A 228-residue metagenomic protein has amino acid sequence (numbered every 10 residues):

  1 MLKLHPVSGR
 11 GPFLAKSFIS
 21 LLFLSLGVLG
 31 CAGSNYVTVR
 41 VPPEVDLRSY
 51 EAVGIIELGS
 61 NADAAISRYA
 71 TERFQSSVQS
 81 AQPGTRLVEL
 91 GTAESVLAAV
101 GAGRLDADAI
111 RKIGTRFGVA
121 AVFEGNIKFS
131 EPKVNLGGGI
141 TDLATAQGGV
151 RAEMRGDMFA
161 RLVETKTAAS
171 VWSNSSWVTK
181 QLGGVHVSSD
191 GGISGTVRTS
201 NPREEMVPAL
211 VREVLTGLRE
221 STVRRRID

Functional and structural regions predicted by a protein language model:
M1-L14: N-terminal secretory signal peptides that target proteins for export/translocation
K16-V28: Bacterial N-terminal signal peptides
F18, Q147-G149: Short secondary-structure subsegments characteristic of cysteine-rich extracellular domains
S20, L47, A102: Residue-level marker of regulatory loop/turn positions in helix-turn-helix DNA-binding domains and in histidine
C31-E51, R116-F117, F129, V150-D228: C-terminal/domain-edge helix-coil "capping" segments
E51-E131, F159-A169, S173, E213-L218: N-terminal segment of the mature soluble domain
G103-I110, G139-Q147: N-terminal post-signal-peptidase region of extra-cytosolic proteins
L136-T141, V187-S188: Outer-membrane beta-barrel translocator domains and adjoining extracellular loop/strand segments of Gram-negative
